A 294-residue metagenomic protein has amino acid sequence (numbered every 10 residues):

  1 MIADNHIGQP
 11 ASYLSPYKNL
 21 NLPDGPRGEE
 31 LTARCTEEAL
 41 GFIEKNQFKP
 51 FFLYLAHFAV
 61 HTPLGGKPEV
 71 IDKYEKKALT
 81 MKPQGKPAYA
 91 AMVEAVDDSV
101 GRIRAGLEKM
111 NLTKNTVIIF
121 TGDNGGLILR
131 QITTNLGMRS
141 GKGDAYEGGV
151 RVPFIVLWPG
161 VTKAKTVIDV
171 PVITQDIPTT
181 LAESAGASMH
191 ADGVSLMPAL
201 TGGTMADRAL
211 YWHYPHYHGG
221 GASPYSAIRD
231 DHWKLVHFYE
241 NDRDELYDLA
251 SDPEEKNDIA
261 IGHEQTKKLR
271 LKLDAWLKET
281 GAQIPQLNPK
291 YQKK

Functional and structural regions predicted by a protein language model:
M1-F51, H57-G66, E75-M81, P87-A90: Formylglycine-dependent
K18-D24, M81-G85, F120, Q131 (+4 more regions): Flexible glycine/proline-enriched surface loops and loop-helix/loop-strand junctions
P23, A39, F52-L55, L181-A182 (+2 more regions): A short aromatic-rich beta-strand->coil structural motif
E30-E37, P87, E94-D98, V172-T179 (+5 more regions): A structural signal for well-ordered alpha-helical segments within the folded catalytic domains of diverse enzymes
Q47-L53, L112-I118, R151-V152, M205-R208 (+1 more regions): Loop/turn elements at helix/coil->beta-strand transitions in domains of secreted/extracellular proteins
F51-A56, Y89, V93, V100-I103 (+5 more regions): Beta-strand elements within well-structured catalytic alpha/beta cores of enzymes that handle phosphate/sulfate esters
T62-E69, A105-V161, I173, G219: Histidine-centered active-site microenvironments of extracellular/periplasmic hydrolases and transferases
G126-E147, T162-T166, V170, T174-L249 (+2 more regions): C-terminal cap/loop subdomain of S1 sulfatases and analogous C-terminal strand-loop tails that border
